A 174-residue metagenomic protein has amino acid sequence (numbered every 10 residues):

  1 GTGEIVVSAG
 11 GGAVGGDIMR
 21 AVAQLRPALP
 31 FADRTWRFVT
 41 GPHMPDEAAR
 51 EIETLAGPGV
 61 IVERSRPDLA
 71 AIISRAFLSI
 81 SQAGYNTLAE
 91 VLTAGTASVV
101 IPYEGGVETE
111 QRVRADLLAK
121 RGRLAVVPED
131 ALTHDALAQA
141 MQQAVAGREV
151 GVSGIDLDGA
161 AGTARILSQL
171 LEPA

Functional and structural regions predicted by a protein language model:
G1-L78, D130-A131: Donor-nucleotide binding loops and adjacent catalytic segments primarily of GT-B fold Leloir glycosyltransferases
G10, G84, P102: Short glycine-/small-residue-rich Rossmann-like dinucleotide-binding loops
V14-M19, A83, T87-E90: Short glycine/serine/threonine-rich phosphate/pyrophosphate-binding segments that cradle anionic phosphate groups
D17-I18, A48, E110-R114, L137: Residues at alpha-helix caps and immediate loop-helix transition turns in enzyme cores, especially N- and C-cap
E47-A48, P67-A71, N86-T87, A136 (+1 more regions): Short acidic active-site motifs
V60, S74-T87, T96-A97: Acidic donor-binding loop of glycosyltransferase active sites
L88, L92-D135: Catalytic binding pocket for nucleotide-activated donors in carbohydrate/polymer assembly enzymes
Q139-A174: C-terminal amphipathic helix plus adjacent low-complexity, charged tail appended to glycosyltransferase catalytic
